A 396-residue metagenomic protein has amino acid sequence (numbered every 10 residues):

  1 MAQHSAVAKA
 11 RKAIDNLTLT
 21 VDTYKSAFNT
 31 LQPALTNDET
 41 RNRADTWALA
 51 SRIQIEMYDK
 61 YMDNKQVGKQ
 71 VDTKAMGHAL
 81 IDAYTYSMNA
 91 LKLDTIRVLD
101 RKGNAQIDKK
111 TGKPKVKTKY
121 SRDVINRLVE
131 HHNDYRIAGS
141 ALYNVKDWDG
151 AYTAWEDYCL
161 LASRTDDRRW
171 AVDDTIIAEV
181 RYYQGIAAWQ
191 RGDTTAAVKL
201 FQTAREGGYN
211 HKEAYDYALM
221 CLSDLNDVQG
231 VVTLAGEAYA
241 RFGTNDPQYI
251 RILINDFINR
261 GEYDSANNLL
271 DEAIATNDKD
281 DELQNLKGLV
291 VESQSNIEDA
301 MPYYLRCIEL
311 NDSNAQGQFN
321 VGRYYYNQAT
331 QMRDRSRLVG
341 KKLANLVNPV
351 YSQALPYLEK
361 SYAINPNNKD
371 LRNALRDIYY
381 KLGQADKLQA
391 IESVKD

Functional and structural regions predicted by a protein language model:
A13, Q54, L142, R181 (+6 more regions): Residue at a conserved register position within TPR or TPR-like alpha-solenoid repeats
T18, D22, R41, I53-V145 (+2 more regions): Short coil/linker segments at helix-helix boundaries
N29, P33-T36, K92, L160 (+7 more regions): Conserved structural position within tetratricopeptide repeats
E39-R41, T95, S163, Y209 (+4 more regions): Short coil turns that delineate tetratricopeptide repeat
T46, D167-R169, V180, E213-A214 (+4 more regions): TPR alpha-solenoid repeat register
L49, I176, Y183-I186, Y217 (+5 more regions): Canonical tetratricopeptide repeat
